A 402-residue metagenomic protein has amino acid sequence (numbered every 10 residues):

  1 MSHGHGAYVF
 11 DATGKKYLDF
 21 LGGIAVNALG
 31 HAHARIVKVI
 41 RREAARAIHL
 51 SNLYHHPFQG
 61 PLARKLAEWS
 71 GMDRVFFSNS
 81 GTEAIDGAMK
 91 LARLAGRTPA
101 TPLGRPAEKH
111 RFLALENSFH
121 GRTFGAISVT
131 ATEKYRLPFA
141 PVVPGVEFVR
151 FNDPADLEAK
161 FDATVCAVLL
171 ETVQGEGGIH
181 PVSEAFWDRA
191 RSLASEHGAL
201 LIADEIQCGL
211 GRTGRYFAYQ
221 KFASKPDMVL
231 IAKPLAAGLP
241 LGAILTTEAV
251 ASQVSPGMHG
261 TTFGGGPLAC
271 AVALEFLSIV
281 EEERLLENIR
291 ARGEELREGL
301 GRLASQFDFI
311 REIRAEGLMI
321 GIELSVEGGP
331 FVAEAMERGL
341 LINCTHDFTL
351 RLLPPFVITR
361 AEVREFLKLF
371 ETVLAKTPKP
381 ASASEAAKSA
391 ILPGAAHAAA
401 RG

Functional and structural regions predicted by a protein language model:
M1-G402: Conserved N-terminal phosphate-binding loop of PLP-dependent enzymes in the Aspartate aminotransferase
